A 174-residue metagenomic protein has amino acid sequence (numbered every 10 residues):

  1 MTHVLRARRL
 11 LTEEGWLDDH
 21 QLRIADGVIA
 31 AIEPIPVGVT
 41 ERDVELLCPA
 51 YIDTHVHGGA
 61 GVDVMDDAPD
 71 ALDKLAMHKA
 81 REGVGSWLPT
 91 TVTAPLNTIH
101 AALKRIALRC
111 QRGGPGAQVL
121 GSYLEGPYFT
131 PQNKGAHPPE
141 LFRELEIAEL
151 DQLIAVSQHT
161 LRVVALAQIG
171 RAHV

Functional and structural regions predicted by a protein language model:
M1-P49: Histidine-rich, glycine-flanked metal-binding segment
H3-L5, I35-D73, M77: Replace "His-x-His-based motif
P36, R109-Q111, R143-H173: Histidine/acidic residue-rich metal-binding segments in metalloenzymes
H57, D73-A102, A117-P131, S157-R171: Divalent metal-dependent hydrolysis catalytic cores, especially in the metallo-beta-lactamase
G58-P69, A136-R143, V163: Active-site mouth loops of central-metabolism enzymes
A68-A71, K104-R105, E146-A148: Charged helix-capping and loop-helix junction motifs
H100-G113: Short, electropositive alpha-helical surface patch
E125-L145: Flexible glycine-/small-residue-enriched beta->alpha junction loops that bind anionic phosphate/pyrophosphate groups
